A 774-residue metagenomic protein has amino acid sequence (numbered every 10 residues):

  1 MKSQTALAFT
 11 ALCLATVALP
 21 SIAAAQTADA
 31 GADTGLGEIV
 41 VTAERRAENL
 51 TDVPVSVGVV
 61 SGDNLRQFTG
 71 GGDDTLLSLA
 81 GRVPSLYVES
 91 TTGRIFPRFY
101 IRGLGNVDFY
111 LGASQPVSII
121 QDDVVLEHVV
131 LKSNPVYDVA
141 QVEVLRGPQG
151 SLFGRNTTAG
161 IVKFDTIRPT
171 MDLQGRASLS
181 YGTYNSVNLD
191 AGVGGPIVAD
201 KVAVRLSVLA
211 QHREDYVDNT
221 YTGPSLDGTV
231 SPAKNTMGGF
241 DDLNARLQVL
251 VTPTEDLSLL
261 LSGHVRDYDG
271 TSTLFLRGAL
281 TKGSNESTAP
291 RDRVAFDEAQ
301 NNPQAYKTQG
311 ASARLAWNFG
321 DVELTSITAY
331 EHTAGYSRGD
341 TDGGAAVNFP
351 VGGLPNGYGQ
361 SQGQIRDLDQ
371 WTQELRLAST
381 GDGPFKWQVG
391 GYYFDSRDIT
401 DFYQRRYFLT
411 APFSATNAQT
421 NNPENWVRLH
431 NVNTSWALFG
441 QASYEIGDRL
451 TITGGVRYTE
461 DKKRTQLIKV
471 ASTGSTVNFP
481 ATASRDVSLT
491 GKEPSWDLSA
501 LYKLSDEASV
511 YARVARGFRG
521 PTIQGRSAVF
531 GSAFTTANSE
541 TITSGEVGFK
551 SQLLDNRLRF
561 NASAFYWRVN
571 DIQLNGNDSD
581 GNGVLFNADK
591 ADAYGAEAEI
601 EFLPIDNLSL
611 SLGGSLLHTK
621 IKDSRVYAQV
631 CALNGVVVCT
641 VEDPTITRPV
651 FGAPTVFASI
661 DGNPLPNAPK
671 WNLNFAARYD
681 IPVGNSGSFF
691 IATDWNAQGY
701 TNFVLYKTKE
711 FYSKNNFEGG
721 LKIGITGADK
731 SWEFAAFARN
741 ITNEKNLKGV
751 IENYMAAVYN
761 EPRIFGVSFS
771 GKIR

Functional and structural regions predicted by a protein language model:
M1-G72, L76-R82, E255, A311 (+1 more regions): N-terminal Sec signal peptide and the immediately downstream disordered periplasmic leader that contains the TonB box
T10, R366-G390, S396, A512 (+2 more regions): Conserved C-terminal beta-signal and adjacent last beta-strands/turns of outer-membrane beta-barrel proteins
L76, R98-Y100, I120, N156-S178 (+2 more regions): N-terminal periplasmic accessory domains that precede and gate Gram-negative outer-membrane beta-barrel machines
F109-Y110, P116-V117, D122-P148: Short acidic/polar hinge/loop motifs at secondary-structure boundaries that mediate gating or recognition
Q174-R176, Y181-D218, T222-T273, Q309 (+4 more regions): Transmembrane beta-barrel wall of Gram-negative outer-membrane proteins
L250-T254, L377-T380, Y392-F394, L429-W567: Structural signature of Gram-negative outer-membrane beta-barrels, strongest in the C-terminal barrel of TonB-dependent
S312-F319, E323-T341, K503-R519, T536-R625: Membrane-embedded beta-barrel scaffold of Gram-negative outer-membrane proteins
K386-Q388, I452, Y566-R568, F586-F703 (+1 more regions): Gram-negative outer-membrane beta-barrel transporters
